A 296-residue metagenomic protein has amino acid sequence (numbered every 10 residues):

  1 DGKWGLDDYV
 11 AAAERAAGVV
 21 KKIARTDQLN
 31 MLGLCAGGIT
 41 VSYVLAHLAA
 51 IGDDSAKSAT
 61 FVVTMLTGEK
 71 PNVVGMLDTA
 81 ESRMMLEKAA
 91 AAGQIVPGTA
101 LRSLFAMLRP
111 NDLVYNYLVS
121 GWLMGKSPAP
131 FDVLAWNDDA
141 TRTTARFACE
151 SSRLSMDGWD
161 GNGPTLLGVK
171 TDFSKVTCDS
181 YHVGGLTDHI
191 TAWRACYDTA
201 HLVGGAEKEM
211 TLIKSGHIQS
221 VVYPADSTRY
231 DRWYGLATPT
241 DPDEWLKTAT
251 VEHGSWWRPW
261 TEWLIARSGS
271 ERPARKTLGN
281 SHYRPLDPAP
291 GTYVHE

Functional and structural regions predicted by a protein language model:
D1-I23, V73, P224-D241: Cap/lid segment of the alpha/beta-hydrolase catalytic domain
G18, K22-T26, T40-S151, W159 (+1 more regions): Alpha/beta-hydrolase-fold enzymes
L32-V41: Gly/Ala-rich beta-loop-alpha elbow adjacent to hydrolase catalytic centers
S152, T199, V203-P239: Catalytic histidine neighborhood in serine/cysteine hydrolases with alpha/beta-hydrolase-type architecture
L166-T177: The feature captures the conserved acid-bearing segment of alpha/beta-hydrolase catalytic domains
V176, H182-G184, D188: Short beta-strand/loop motif that positions the catalytic acidic residue of the alpha/beta-hydrolase fold
H189-A195: Conserved alpha/beta-hydrolase "acid-adjacent" motif
T240-H253, T261: A conserved mid-domain beta-alpha-beta active-site/ligand-binding segment of alpha/beta enzyme cores
